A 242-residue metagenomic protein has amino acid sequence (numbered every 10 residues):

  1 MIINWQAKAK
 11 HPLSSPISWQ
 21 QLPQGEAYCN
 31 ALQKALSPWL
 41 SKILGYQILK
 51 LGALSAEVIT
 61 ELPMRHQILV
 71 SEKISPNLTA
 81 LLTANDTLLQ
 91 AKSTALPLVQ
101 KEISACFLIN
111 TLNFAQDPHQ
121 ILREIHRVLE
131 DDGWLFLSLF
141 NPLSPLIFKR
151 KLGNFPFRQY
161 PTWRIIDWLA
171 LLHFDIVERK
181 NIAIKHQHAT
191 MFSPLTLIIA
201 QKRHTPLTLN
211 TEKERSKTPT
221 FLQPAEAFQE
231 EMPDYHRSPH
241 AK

Functional and structural regions predicted by a protein language model:
M1-K42: Class I SAM-dependent methyltransferase Rossmann-like catalytic core, especially the SAM/SAH-binding loop
K34, W39-L96: Class I SAM-dependent methyltransferase SAM/SAH-binding core
T94-C106: A short acidic, Gly/Pro-enriched loop at the edge of an enzyme's catalytic core that lines a small-molecule cofactor
S104-H119: A short SAM/SAH-binding and catalytic strip from SAM-dependent methyltransferases
H119-W134: A short glycine-rich, Lys/Arg-flanked "PGG" loop and its adjoining helix->strand segment in the class I
W134-Y160: Conserved class I S-adenosyl-L-methionine
F155-R179: Short alpha-helix
P194-K242: C-terminal lobe and adjacent flexible extensions of AdoMet/dcAdoMet transferase-like proteins
